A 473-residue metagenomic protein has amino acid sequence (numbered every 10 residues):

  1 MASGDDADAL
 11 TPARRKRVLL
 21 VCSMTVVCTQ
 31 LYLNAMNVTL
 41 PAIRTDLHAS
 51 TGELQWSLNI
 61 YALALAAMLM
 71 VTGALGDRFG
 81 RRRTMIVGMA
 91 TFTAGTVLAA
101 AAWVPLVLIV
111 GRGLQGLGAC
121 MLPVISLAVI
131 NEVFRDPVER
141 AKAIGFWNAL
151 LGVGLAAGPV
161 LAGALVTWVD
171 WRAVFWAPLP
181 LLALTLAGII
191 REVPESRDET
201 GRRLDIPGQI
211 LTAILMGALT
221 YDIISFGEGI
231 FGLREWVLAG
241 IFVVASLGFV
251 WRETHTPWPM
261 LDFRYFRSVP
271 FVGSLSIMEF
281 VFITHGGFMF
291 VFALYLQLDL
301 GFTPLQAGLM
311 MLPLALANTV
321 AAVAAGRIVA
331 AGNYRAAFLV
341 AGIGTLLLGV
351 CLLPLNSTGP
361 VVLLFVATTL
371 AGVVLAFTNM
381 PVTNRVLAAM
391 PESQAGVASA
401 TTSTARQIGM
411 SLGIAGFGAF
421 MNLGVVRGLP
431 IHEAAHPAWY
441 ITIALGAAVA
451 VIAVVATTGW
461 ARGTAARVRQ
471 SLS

Functional and structural regions predicted by a protein language model:
A2-R191, Y334, L339, I343 (+2 more regions): Transmembrane-helix bundle of Major Facilitator Superfamily
D8-A9, L186-A213, I230, T254-V272 (+3 more regions): Flexible interhelical linker loops that connect adjacent transmembrane helices in multi-pass membrane transporters
R15-L31, M36-V38, W168, A177 (+4 more regions): 12-transmembrane solute porter fold
G52-W56, L106-L114, W168-A177, R202-D205 (+3 more regions): Interfacial loop-to-helix junctions that mark the boundaries of transmembrane helices in multi-pass membrane
V129, V133, A164, E192 (+6 more regions): A residue-level signal for alpha-helical anchor/packing sites in multi-pass solute transporters
R135-P137, E195-E199, I223-E235: Alpha-helical transmembrane bundle and helix-membrane interface signal in multi-pass integral membrane proteins
F146, L151-G163, M216, F290 (+2 more regions): Glycine/proline-centered helix-kink
L179-D198, A213-S225, G240-T256, V449-W460: C-terminal membrane-cytosol helix-exit motif in multi-pass small-molecule transporters
